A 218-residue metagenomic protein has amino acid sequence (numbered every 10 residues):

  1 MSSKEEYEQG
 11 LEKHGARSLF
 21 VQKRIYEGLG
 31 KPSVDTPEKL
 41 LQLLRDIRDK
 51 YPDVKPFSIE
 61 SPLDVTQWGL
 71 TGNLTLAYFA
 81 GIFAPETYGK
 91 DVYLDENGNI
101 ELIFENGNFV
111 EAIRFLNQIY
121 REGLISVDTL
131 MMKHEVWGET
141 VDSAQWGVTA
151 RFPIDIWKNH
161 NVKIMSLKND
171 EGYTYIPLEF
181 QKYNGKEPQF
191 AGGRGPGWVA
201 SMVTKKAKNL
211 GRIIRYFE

Functional and structural regions predicted by a protein language model:
M1-E218: Extracytoplasmic/secretory soluble proteins
